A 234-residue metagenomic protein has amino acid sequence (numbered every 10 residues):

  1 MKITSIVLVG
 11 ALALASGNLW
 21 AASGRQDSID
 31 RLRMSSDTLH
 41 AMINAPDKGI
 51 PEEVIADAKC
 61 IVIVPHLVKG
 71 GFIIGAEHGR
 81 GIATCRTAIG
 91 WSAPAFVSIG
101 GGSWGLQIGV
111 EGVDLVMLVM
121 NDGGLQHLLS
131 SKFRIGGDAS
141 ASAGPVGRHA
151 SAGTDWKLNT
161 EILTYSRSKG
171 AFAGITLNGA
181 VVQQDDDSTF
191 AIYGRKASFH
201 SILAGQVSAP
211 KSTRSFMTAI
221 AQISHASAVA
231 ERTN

Functional and structural regions predicted by a protein language model:
M1-V7: Bacterial N-terminal signal peptides that target proteins for export
I3, W20-S23: N-terminal capping/interface segment
L8-L14: Hydrophobic helical h-region of N-terminal Sec-dependent signal peptides in bacterial secretory/periplasmic proteins
S16-N18: N-terminal signal peptide c-region/cleavage motif recognized by signal peptidases
A22-N234: Small-residue-enriched, tightly packed secondary-structure blocks
